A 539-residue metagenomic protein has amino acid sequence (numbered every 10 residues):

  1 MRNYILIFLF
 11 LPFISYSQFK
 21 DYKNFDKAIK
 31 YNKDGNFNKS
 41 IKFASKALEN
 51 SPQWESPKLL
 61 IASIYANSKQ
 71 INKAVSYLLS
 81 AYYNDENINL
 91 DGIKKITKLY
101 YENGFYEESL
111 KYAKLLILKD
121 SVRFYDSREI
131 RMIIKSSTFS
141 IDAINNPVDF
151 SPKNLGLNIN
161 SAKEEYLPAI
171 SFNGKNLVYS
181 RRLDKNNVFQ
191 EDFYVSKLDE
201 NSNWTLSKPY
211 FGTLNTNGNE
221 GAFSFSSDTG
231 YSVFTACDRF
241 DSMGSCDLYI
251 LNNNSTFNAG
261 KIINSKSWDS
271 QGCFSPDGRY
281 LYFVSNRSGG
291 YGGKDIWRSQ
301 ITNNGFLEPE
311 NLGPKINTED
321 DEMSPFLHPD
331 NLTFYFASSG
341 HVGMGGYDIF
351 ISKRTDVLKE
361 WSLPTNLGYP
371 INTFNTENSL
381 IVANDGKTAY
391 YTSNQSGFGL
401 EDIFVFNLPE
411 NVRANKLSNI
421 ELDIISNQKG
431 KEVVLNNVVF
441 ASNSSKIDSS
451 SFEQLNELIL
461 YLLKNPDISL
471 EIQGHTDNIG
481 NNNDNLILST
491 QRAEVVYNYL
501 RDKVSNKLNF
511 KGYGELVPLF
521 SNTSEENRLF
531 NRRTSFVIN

Functional and structural regions predicted by a protein language model:
F19-N50: Alpha-helical segment of the N-proximal tetratricopeptide repeat
Y22, I88, K95, E102-V434 (+2 more regions): Short, conserved micro-motifs composed of acidic
K27, I61, K95-I96, I134: Structural register within alpha-helical repeat arrays
S338, G343, K446, H475-N539: Periplasmic OmpA-like peptidoglycan-binding domain that tethers envelope proteins to the cell wall
N427-P466, T476-D484: Short, solvent-exposed beta-strand/turn patches at coil↔beta or beta↔helix junctions that act as interaction loops
